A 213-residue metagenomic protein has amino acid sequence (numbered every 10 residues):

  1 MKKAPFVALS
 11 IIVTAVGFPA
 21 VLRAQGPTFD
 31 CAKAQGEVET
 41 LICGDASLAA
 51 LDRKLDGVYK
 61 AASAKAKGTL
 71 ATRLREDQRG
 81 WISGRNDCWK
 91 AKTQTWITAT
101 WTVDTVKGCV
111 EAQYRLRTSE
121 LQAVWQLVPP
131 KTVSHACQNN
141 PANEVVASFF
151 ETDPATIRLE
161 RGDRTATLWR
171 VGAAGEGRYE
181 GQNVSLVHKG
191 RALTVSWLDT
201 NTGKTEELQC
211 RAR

Functional and structural regions predicted by a protein language model:
M1-A4: Positively charged n-region of N-terminal signal peptides that target proteins for export
I11-I12, L22: Cleavable N-terminal signal peptides
V13-A15, Q122: Charged, amphipathic alpha-helical interaction segments
G17-V21: N-terminal signal peptide c-region/cleavage motif recognized by signal peptidases
L22-R213: N-terminal alpha-helical modules
